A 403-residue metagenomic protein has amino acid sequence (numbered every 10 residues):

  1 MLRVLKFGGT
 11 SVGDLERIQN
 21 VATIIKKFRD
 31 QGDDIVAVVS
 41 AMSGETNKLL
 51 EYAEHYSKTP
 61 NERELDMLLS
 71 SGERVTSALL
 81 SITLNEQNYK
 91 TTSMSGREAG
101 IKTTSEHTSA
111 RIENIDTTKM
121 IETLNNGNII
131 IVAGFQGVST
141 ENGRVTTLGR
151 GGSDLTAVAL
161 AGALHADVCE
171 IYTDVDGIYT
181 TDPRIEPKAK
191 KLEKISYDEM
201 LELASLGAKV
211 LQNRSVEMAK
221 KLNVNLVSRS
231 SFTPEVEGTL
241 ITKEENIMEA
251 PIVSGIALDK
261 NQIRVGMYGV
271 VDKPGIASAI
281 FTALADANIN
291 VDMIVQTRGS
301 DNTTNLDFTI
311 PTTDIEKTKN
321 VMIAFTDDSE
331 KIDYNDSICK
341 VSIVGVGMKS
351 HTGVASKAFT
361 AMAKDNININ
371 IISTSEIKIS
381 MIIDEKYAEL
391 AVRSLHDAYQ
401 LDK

Functional and structural regions predicted by a protein language model:
M1-V216, I383-D384: Nucleotide/pyrophosphate-binding catalytic subdomain
D33, Y89, V224, I289 (+1 more regions): Short phosphate-binding/catalytic loops that engage adenosine nucleotides
S40-N47, S228-I247, F308: Terminal amphipathic helices with adjacent charged low-complexity linkers/tails
Y56, E237-K403: A conserved regulatory-domain signal marking ACT and ACT-like small-molecule sensing domains and adjacent regulatory
V168-Y172, L226-S228, D292: Short hydrophobic alpha-helical runs that function as membrane-insertion/retention elements
L211, L222, F232-T239, I315: Surface-exposed amphipathic alpha-helical tracts and adjacent flexible/coil segments at the periphery of soluble enzymes
A219: Acidic-aromatic/histidine active-site loop/patch
